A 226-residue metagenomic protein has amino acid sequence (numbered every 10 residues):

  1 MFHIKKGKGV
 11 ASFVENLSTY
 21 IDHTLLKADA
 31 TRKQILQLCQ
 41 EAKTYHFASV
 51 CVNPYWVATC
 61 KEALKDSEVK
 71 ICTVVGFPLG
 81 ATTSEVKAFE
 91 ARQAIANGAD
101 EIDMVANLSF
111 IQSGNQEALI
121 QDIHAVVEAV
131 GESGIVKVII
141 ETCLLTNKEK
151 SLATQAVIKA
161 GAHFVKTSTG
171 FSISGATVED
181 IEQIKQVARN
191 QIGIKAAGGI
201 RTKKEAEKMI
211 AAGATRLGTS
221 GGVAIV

Functional and structural regions predicted by a protein language model:
M1-V10: Conserved, well-structured core domains of diverse proteins
A11-Y45, V57-E62, D66-F77, A81-I194 (+1 more regions): Alpha/beta enzyme core
S49-W56: N-terminal low-complexity or amphipathic/hydrophobic leaders
